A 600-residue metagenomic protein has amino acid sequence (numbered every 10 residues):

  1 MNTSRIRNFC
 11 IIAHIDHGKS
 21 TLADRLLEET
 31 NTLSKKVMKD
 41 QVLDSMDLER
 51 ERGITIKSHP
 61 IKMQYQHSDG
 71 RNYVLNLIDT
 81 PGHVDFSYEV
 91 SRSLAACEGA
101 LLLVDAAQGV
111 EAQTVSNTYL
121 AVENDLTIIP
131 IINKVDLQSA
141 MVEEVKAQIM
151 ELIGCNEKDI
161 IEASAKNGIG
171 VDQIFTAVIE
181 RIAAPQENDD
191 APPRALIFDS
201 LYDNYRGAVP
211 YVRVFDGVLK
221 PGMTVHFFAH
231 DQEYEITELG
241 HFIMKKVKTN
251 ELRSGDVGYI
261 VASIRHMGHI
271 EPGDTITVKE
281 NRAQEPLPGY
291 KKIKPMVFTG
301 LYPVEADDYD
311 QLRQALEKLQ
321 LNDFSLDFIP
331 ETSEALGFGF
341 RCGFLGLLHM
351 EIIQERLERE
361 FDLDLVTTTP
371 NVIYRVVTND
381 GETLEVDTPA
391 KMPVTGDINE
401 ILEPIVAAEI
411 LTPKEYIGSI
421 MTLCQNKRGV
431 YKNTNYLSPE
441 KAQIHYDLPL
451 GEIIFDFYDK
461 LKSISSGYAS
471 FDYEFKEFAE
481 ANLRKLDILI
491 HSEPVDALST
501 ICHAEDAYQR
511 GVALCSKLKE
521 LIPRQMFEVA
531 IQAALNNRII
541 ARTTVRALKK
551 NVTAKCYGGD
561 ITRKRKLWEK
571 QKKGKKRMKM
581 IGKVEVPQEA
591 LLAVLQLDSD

Functional and structural regions predicted by a protein language model:
M1-D600: Structural and coupling elements of P-loop NTPases
